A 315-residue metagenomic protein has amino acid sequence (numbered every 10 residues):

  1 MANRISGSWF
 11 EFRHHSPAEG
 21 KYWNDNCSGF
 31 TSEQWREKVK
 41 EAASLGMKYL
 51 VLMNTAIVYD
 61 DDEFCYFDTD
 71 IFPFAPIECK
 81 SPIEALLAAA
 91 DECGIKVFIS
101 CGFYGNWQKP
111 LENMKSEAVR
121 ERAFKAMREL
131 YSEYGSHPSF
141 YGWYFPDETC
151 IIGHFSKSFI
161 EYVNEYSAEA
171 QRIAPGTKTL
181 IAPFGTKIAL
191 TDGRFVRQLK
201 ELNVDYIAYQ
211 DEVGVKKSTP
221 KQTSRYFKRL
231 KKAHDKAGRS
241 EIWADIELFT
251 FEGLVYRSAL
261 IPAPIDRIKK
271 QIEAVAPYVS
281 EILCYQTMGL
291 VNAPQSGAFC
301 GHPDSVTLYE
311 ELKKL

Functional and structural regions predicted by a protein language model:
M1-A56, G185: Boundary/entry segment of secreted carbohydrate-active catalytic domains
S16-N24, S32, I77-K80, E84 (+3 more regions): Active-site-adjacent "subsite" loops/lids of carbohydrate-active enzymes
P17-N26, V58-C79, G105-A118, G253-L260 (+1 more regions): Surface-exposed, active-site-proximal loop segments in enzymatic domains
C27-A42, R122-E133, A189-L199, P262-A274: Short, acidic/polar
G29-G105, S158-T179, Q222-R225, R229-A233: Aromatic-lined substrate-binding rim segments of carbohydrate-active enzymes
A42, L50-V51, Y141, D211-P220 (+1 more regions): Substrate-binding cleft of secreted/luminal carbohydrate-active enzymes
G102-K109, A126-K157, L283-C284: Active-site groove signature of glycoside hydrolases
P138-D147, I151, D192-K221, T287: Aromatic- and acid-rich polysaccharide-binding/catalytic face of secreted or lumenal carbohydrate-active enzymes
